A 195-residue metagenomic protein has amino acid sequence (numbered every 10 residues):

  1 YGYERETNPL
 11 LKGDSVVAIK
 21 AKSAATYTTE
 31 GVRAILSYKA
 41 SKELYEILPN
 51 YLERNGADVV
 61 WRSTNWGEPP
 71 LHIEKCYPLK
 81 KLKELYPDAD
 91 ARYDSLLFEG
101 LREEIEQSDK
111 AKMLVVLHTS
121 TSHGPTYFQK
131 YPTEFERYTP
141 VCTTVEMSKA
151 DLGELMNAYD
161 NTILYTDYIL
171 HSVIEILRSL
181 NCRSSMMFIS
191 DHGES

Functional and structural regions predicted by a protein language model:
Y1, T162-S195: Metal-dependent active-site segment of extracytoplasmic phospho-/sulfohydrolases and closely related
Y1-E146: Active-site-proximal alpha/beta segments of enzymes that process anionic O-linked groups
Y27, D109, N157-A158, N181: A generic fold-level signal
G67-L71, G153, T162, I176: Localized chelating/binding microdomains that coordinate divalent metal ions or stabilize phosphate-bearing
M113, M147, M156, M186-M187: Detector for methionine-enriched segments
F135, K149-I169: Active-site-proximal segments of metal-dependent phosphoesterases and phosphodiesterases across multiple
